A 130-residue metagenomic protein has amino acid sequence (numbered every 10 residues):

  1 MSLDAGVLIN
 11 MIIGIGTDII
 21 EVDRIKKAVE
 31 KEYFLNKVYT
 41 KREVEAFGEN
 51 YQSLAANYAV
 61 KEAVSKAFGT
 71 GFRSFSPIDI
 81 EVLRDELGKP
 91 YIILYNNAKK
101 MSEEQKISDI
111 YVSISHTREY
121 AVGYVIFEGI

Functional and structural regions predicted by a protein language model:
V7-I130: Core catalytic alpha/beta fold that binds nucleotide/phospho-ligands
